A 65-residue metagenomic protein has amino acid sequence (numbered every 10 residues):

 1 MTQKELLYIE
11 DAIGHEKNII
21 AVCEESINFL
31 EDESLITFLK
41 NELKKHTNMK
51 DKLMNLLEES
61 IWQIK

Functional and structural regions predicted by a protein language model:
M1-K65: His/Met- and acidic-residue-enriched segments that coordinate or traffic transition-metal cofactors and support
